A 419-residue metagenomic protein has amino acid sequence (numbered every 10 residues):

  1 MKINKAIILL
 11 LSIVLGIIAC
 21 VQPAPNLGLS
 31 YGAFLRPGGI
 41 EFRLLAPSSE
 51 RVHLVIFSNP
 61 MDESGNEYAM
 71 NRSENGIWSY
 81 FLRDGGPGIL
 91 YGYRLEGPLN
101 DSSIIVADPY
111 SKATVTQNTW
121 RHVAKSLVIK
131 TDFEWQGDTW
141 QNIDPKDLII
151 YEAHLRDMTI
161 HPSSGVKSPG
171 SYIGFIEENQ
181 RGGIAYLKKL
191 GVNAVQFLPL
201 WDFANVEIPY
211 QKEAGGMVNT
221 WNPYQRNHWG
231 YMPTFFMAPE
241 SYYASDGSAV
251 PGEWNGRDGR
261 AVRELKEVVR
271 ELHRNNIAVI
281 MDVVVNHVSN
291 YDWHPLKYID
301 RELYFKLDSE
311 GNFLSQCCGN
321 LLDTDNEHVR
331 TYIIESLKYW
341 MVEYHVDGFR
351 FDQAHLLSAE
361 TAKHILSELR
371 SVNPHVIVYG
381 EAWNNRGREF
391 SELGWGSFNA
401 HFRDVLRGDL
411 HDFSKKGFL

Functional and structural regions predicted by a protein language model:
I8-I18: Bacterial N-terminal signal peptides
Q22-P37, R72-G174: The feature marks proteins involved in alpha-glucan
G38-F42: Structural beta-strand segments of beta-rich domains
L45-V52, G86: Short proline/glycine-enriched turn/loop motifs at strand-loop junctions of beta-rich domains
F57-E63: Change "in extracellular beta-sheet-rich domains … of secreted and cell-surface proteins" to "in beta-sheet-rich domains
N66-R72, Y231, D308, V342 (+2 more regions): Active-site-proximal helices and loops of the catalytic beta/alpha 8
Y91-Q141, N205-P239, W293-N312, D412-L419: Core domains of carbohydrate- and sulfate-ester-processing enzymes
R156-I176, Q180-Y344, A362-N373, I377 (+1 more regions): Substrate-binding/active-site clefts of carbohydrate-active enzymes
